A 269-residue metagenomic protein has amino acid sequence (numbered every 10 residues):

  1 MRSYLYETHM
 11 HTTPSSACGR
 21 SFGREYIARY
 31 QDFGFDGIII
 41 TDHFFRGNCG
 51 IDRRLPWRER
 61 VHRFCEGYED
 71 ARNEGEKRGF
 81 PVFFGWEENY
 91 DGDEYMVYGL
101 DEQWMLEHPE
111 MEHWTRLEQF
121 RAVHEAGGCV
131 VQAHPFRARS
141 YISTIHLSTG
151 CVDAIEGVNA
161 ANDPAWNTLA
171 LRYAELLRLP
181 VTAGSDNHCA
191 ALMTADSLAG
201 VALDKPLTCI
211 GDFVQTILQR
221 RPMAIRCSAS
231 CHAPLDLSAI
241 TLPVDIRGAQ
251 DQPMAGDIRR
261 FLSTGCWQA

Functional and structural regions predicted by a protein language model:
M1-N89, G150, C189-A191, T264-A269: An N-terminally biased module of ancient metal coordination in phosphate/nucleic-acid-related enzymes
M1-T8, T12, G23-A28, G92-Q103 (+2 more regions): Charged catalytic cores and adjacent phosphate/nucleic-acid-binding surfaces used for phosphate/nucleic-acid chemistry
L5, Q31, R72-E76, L117-V131 (+1 more regions): Surface-exposed amphipathic alpha-helices with a cationic face
P14-C18, R60, L106-E110, Q132-P135 (+1 more regions): Short, flexible loop segments at the rims of nucleotide/cofactor-binding pockets, characterized by
I39-I40, V131-Q132, E156: Conserved beta-strand positions in the central sheet of alpha/beta enzyme cores
V61-E66, M105, P109-R121: C-terminal active-site-proximal or functional interface alpha/beta core segments in diverse enzymes
V82, V130-V131, V181: Hydrophobic beta-strand scaffold residues
G85, A133, G184-S185: Generic beta-sheet signal
